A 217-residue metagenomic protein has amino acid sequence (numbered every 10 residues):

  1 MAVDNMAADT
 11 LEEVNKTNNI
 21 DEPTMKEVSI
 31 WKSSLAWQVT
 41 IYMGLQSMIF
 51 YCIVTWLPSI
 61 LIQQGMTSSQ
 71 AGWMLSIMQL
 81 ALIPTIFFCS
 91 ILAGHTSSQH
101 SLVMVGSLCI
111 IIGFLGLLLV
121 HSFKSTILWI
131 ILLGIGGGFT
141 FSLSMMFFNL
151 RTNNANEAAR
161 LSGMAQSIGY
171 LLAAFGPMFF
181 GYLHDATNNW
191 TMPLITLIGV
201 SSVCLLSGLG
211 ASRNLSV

Functional and structural regions predicted by a protein language model:
N5-V39: Juxtamembrane intracellular "pre-TM" segments in multi-pass secondary transporters
K32-I86: Extracytoplasmic gate region of multi-pass secondary transporters
T85-S98: Helix-to-loop junctions at the C-terminal end of transmembrane segments in multipass secondary transporters
S101-G116: Structural signature of the two symmetry-related core transmembrane helices
S125-F139: Hydrophobic core of transmembrane alpha-helices in multi-pass small-molecule transporters, especially MFS/SLC-type
F139-N153: Intracellular juxtamembrane helix-capping segments at the cytosolic ends of symmetry-related transmembrane helices
T152-L197: A late C-terminal transmembrane helix in Major Facilitator Superfamily
I195-V217: Multi-pass alpha-helical transporter architecture, strongest for 12-TM Major Facilitator/SLC carriers used
